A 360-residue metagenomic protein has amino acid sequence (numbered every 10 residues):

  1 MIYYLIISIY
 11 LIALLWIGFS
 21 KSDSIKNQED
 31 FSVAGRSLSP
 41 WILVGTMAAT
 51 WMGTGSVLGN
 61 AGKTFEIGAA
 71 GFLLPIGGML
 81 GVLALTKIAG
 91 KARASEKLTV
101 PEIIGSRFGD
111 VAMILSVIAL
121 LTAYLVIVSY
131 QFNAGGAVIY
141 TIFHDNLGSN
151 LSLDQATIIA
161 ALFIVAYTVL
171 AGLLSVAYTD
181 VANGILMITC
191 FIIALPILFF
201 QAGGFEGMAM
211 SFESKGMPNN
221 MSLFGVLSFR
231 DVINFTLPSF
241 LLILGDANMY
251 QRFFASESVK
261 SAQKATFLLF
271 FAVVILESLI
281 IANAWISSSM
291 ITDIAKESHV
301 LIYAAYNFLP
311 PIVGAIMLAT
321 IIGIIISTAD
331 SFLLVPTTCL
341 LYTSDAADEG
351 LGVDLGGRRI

Functional and structural regions predicted by a protein language model:
M1-V57, T168-A171, G184, C190-P196: Membrane-interface "cap" regions at the ends of multi-pass membrane proteins
I2-K21, A34, G62-E102, M187 (+1 more regions): Extracellular loop-to-transmembrane helix junctions
L11, T50-W51, G78-V82, L120-L121 (+5 more regions): Residue-level recognition of pore/gate-forming positions within transmembrane alpha-helices of multi-pass
W16-N27, L85-P101, A166, G172 (+2 more regions): Juxtamembrane interface elements at the cytosolic ends of transmembrane helices in multi-pass membrane proteins
V33-L38, I42, G59-A69, G105 (+2 more regions): Loop-to-helix junctions at membrane interfaces in multi-pass transport proteins
A49, F72-A171, P238-S239, G323-D330: Helix-loop-helix module between adjacent transmembrane segments
D110-A119, K260-L268, S344: Membrane-interface alpha-helices at helix entry/exit sites of multi-pass transporters
Y342-D348: Conserved small/polar residues in nucleotide/adenosyl-binding loops
